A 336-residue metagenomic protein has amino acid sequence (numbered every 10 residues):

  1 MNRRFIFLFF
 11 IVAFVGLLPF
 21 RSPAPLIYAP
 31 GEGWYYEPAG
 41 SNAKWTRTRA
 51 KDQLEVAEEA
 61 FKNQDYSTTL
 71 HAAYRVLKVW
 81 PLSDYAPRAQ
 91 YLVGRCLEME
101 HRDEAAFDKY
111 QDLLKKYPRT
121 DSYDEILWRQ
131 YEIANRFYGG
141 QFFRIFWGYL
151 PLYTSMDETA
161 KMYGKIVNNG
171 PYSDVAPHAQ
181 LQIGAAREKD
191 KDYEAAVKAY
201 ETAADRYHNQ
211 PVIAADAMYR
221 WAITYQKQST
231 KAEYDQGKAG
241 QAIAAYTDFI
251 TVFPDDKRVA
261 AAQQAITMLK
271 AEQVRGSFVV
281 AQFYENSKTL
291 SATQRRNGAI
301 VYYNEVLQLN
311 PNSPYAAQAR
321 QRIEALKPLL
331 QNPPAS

Functional and structural regions predicted by a protein language model:
M1-F9: Bacterial N-terminal signal peptides that target proteins for export
L8-L17: Bacterial N-terminal signal peptides
F20-S336: Acidic, polar-rich low-complexity tracts and alpha-helical solenoid repeat scaffolds
